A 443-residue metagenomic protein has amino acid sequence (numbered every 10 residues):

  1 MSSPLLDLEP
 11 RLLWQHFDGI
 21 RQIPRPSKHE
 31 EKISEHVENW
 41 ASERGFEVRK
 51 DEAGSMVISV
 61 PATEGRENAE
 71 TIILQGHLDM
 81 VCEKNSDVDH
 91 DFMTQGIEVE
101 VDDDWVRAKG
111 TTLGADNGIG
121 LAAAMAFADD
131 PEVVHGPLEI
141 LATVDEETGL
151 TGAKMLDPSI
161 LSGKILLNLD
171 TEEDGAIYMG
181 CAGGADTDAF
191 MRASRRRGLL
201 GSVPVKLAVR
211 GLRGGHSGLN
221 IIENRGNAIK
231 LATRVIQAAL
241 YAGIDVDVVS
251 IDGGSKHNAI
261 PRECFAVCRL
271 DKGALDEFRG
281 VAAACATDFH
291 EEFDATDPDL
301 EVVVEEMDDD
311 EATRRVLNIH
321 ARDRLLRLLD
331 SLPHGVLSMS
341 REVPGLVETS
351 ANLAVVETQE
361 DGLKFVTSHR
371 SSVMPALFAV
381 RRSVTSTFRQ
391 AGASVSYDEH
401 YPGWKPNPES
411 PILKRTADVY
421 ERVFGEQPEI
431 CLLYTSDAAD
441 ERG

Functional and structural regions predicted by a protein language model:
S3-W105: Acidic/His- and Gly-rich active-site-bordering loop/insert found across diverse amide/peptide-bond hydrolases
D18-Q22, G254, V267, E301-R314 (+3 more regions): A short beta-alpha structural unit
V60, V209, C268-K272, H369-S371: Short beta-strand-to-loop capping motifs
R66-T148, A153-K164, I319-R322, D330-T349 (+1 more regions): Active-site metal-coordination/substrate-binding segment of hydrolases, especially metallo-dependent peptidases
G136-A228, L240-Y241: Fold-level recognition of mixed alpha/beta catalytic cores in primary-metabolism enzymes, strongest
R197-S202, I221-D252, K272-S350, V384-R389: Acidic-enriched catalytic cores of C-N bond-cleaving enzymes acting on peptides and small amides
S338-Q390, S394: Non-catalytic terminal/interface segments that mediate subunit docking, oligomerization, and allosteric communication
Y434-G443: Single conserved hydrophobic/aromatic residue that forms the stacking wall/gate of nucleotide- or nucleobase-binding
